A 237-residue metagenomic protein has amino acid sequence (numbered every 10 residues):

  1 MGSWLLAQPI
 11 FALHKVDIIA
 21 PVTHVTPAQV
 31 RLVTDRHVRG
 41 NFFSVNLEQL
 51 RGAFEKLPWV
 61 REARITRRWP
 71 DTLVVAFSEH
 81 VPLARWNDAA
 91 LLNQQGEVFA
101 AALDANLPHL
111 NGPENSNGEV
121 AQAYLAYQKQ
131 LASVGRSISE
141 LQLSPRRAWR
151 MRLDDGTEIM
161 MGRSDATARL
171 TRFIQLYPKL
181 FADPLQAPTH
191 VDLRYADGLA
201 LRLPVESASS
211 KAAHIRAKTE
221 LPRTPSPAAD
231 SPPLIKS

Functional and structural regions predicted by a protein language model:
M1-H24, N41-D88, Q94-Q95, V191: Periplasmic polypeptide-binding modules associated with outer-membrane biogenesis and secretion
F11-L13, V25, V45, E55-P58 (+9 more regions): Extracytoplasmic
D17-V22, R67-W69, F77-V81, E114 (+6 more regions): A mature extracytoplasmic/lumenal domain signature
I19-P58, A100-K129, D183: Periplasmic/extracytosolic POTRA-like scaffold domains at the N-termini of outer-membrane and outer-envelope
A28, R85-N87, V120, M161 (+3 more regions): Short acidic, gly/pro-rich beta-turn/loop elements at beta-sheet edges and active-site/ligand-binding grooves
V33, A90-Q94, A208-S210, R216: Short intrinsically disordered coil segments
L73-G162, L234-K236: Extracytoplasmic segments of membrane-associated envelope/inner-membrane machinery
S164-S237: Extracytoplasmic/luminal low-complexity segments enriched in Pro/Gly and acidic/polar residues that act as flexible
